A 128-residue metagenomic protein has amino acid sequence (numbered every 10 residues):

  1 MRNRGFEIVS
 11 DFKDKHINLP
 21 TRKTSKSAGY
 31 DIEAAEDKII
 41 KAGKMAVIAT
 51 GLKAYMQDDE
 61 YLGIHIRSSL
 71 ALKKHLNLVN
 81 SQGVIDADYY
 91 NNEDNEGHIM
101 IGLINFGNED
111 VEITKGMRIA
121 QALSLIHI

Functional and structural regions predicted by a protein language model:
M1-I126: DUTPase catalytic domain/fold
